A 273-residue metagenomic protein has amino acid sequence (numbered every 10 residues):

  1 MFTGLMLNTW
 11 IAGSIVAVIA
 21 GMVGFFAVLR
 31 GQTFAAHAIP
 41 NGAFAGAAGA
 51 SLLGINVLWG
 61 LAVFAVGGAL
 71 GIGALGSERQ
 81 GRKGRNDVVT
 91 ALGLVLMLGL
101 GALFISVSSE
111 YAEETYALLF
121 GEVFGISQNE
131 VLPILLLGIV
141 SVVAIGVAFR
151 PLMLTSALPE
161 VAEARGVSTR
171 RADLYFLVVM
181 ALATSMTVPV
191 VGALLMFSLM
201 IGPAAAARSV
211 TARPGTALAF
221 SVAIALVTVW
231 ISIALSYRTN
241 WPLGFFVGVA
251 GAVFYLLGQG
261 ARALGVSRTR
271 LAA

Functional and structural regions predicted by a protein language model:
M1-V18, N86: Membrane-interfacial amphipathic/re-entrant helices at transmembrane-helix boundaries
W10-I15, L58-V63, V88-L92, V131-L136 (+3 more regions): Hydrophobic alpha-helical transmembrane segments
V18, P40-F44, V66, V95 (+4 more regions): Hydrophobic alpha-helical segments embedded in the membrane of multi-pass proteins
F25-Y111, A207-A219, S236-R238, L243 (+1 more regions): Short loop segments and helix-boundary regions at transmembrane helix junctions of multi-pass inner-membrane proteins
K83-N86, T90-R150, Y175: Transmembrane helix-bundle core of multi-pass membrane transporters and related energy-transducing complexes
V143-F176: Membrane-helix/interface signature in polytopic inner-membrane proteins
L226-V249: Interhelical loop and adjacent transmembrane-helix boundary motif in polytopic membrane transport permeases
G244-A273: Cytosolic-side transmembrane-helix boundaries in multi-pass membrane proteins
